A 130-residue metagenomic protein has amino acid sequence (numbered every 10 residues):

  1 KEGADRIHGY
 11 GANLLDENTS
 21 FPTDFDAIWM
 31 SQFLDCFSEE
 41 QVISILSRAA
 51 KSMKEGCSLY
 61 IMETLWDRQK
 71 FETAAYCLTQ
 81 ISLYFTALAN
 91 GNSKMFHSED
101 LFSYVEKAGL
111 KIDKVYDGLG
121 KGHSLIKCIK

Functional and structural regions predicted by a protein language model:
K1-K130: Alpha-helical subdomain
